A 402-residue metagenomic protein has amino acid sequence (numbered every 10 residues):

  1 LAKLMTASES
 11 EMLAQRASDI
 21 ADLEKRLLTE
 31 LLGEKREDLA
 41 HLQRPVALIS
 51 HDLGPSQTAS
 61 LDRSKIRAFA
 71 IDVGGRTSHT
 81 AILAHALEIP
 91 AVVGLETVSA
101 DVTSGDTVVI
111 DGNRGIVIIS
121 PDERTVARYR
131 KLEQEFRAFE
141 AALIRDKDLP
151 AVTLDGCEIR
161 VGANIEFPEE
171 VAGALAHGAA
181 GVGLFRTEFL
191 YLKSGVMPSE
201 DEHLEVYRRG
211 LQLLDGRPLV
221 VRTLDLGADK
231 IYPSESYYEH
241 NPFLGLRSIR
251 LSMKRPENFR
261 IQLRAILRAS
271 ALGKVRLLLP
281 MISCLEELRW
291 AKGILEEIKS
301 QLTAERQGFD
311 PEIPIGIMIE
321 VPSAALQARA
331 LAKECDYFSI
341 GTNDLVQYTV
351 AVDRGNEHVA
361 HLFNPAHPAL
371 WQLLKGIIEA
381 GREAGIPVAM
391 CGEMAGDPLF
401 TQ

Functional and structural regions predicted by a protein language model:
A2-R36: Conserved, well-structured core domains of diverse proteins
A2-S8, I110-V117, L244: Acidic/polar active-site rim loop that often engages polyanionic ligands
M12-Q15, A40, S99-A100, Q307 (+1 more regions): Short, surface-exposed helix-loop/turn micro-motifs enriched in polar/charged residues
Q15, D19-D22, R26, R124 (+5 more regions): Exposed alpha-helical structural elements
Q15-S18, D22, L61-S64, G75-H79 (+10 more regions): Charged, alpha-helix-enriched surfaces in structured cytosolic catalytic cores of large nucleotide-utilizing machines
L31-L32, L39-H177: Acidic, glycine-rich flexible loop/linker segments
A141-Q402: Conserved alpha/beta-domain cores
